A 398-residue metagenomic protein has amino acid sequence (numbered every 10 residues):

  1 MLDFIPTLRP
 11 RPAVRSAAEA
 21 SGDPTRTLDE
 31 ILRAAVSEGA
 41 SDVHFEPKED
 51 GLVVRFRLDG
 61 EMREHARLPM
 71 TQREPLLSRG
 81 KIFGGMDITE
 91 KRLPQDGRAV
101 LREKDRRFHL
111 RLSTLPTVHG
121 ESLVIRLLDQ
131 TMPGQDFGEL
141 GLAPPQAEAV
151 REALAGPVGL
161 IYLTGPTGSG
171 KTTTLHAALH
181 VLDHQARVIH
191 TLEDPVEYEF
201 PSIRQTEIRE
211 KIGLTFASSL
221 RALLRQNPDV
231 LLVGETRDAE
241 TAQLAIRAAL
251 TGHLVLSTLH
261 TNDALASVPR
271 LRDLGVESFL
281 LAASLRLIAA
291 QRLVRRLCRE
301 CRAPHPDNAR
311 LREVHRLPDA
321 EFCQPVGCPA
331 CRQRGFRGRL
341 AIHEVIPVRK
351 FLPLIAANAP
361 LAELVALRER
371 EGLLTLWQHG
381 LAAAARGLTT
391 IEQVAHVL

Functional and structural regions predicted by a protein language model:
L2-L398: Short, flexible helix-loop junctions that flank or precede catalytic/ligand sites
